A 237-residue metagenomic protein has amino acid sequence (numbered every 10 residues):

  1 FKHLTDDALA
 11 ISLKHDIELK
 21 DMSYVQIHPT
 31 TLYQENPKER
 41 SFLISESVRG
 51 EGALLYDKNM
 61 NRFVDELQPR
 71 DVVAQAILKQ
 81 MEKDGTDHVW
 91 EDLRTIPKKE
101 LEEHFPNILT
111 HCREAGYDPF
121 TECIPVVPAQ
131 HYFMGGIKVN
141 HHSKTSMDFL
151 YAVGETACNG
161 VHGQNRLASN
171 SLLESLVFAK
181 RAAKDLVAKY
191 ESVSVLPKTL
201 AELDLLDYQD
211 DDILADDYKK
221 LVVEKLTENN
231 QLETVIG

Functional and structural regions predicted by a protein language model:
F1-D16, S171-R181: Gly/Ser/Thr-rich active-site loops/lids in small-molecule metabolic enzymes that frequently grip phosphoryl groups
H3, E39-L43, R166-L173: Alpha-helix capping and helix-loop boundary segments enriched in small/acidic/polar residues
T5, T30, T145: Ser/Thr-centric signal marking residues that sit in or immediately flank functional binding/regulatory motifs
I11, H15-D118, D185: An anion/pyrophosphate-binding glycine-rich loop and adjacent beta-alpha core in soluble alpha-beta enzymes
E18-S23, P119-V127, E191-L200: Flexible, glycine/charged-enriched surface loops at secondary-structure junctions
R49, Y56-E82, T86, Y132-M134 (+2 more regions): Glycine- and aromatic-enriched mobile tails/lids
H88-D92, E122-V126, G237: Short coil/turn segments at secondary-structure boundaries
H104-L150: FAD/FMN-dependent oxidoreductases across multiple families
